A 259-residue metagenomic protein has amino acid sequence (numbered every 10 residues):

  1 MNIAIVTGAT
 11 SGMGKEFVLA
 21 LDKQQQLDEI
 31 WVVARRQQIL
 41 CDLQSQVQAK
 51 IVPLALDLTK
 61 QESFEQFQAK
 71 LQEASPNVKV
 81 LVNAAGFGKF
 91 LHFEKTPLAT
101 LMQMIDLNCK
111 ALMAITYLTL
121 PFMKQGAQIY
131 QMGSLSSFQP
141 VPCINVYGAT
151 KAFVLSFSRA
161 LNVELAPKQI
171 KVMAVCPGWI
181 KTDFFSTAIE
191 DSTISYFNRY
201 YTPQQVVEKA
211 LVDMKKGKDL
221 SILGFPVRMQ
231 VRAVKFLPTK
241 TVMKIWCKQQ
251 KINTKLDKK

Functional and structural regions predicted by a protein language model:
T10-S11: Conserved glycine-rich cofactor-binding loop
D22-D42: Conserved glycine-rich Rossmann-like NAD(P)H-binding loop of the short-chain dehydrogenase/reductase
A84-K89: Conserved NAD(P)H cofactor-binding loop of Rossmann-fold oxidoreductase domains
H92-I105: Substrate-binding pocket helix/loop in short-chain dehydrogenase/reductase
T116, T150: Active-site helix of classical SDR
S134: Residue(s) in the substrate-gating loop at a strand-loop-helix junction that position the organic substrate next
A174, I194-V231: C-terminal helical subdomain
